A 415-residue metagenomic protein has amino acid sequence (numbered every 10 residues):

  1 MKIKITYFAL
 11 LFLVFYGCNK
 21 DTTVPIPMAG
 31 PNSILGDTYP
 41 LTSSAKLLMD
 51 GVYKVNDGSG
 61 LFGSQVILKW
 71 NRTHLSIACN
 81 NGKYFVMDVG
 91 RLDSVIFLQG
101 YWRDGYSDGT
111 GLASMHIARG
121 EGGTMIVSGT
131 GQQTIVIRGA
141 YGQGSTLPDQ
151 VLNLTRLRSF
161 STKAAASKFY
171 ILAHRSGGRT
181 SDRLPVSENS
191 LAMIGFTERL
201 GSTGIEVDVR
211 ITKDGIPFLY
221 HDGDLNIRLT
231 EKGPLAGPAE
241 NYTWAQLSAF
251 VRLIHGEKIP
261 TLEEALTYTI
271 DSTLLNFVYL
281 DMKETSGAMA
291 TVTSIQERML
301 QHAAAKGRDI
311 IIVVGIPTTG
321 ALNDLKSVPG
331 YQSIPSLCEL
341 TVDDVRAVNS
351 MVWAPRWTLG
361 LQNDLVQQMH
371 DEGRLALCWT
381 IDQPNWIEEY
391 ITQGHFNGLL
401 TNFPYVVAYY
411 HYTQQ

Functional and structural regions predicted by a protein language model:
K2-L10: Sec-dependent signal peptide recognition, specifically the positively charged N-region followed immediately by
V14-G17: C-terminal motif of bacterial Sec signal peptides marking the signal peptidase cleavage site
N19-Q415: Phosphate-group recognition and catalysis centered on beta-loop-alpha active-site segments
